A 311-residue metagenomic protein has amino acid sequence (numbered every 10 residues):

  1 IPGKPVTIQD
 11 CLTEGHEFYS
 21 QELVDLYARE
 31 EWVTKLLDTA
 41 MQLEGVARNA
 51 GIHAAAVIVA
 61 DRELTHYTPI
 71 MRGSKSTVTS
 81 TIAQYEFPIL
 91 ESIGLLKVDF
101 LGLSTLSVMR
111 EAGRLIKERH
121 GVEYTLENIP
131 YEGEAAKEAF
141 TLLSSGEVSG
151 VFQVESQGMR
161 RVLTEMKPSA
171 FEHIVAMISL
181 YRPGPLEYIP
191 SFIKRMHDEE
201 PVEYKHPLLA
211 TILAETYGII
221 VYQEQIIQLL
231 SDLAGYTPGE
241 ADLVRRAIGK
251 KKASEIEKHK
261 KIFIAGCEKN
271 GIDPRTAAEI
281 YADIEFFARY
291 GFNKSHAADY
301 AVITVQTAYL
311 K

Functional and structural regions predicted by a protein language model:
I1-G291, D299-K311: Mg2+-dependent phosphoryl-transfer active-site scaffold
H296: Pyridoxal 5′-phosphate
